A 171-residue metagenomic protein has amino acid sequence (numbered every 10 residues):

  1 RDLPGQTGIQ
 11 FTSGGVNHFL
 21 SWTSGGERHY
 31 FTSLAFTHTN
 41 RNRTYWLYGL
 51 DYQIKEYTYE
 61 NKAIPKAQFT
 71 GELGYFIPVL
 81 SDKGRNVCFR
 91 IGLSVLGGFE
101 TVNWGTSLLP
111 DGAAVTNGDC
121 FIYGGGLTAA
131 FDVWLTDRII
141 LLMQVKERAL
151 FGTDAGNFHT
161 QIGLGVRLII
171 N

Functional and structural regions predicted by a protein language model:
R1-Y48, Y52, R167-N171: Short glycine/proline- and aromatic-enriched beta-strand/turn motifs that initiate or cap beta-hairpins
G5-T7, G26-T32, A63-G71, V87 (+2 more regions): Residues that define the transmembrane beta-barrel architecture of outer-membrane proteins
G15-N17, I77-V79, A149-F151: Short, well-ordered turn and helix-capping elements at secondary-structure junctions
F19-W22, Y57-I64, P110-N117, A149-T153: Extracellular loop and loop/strand-boundary signature of outer-membrane beta-barrel proteins
A35-P110, I139, L168-N171: Gram-negative (and chloroplast) outer-membrane scaffold detector with strong preference for beta-barrel transmembrane
K55, A130-N171: Predominantly the C-terminal beta-signal and adjacent terminal strand-loop region of outer-membrane beta-barrel
L93-G97, G125-A129, V145-E147: Hydrophobic alpha-helical segments of small multi-pass membrane proteins
A113-V133: Acidic, glycine-rich flexible loop segments
